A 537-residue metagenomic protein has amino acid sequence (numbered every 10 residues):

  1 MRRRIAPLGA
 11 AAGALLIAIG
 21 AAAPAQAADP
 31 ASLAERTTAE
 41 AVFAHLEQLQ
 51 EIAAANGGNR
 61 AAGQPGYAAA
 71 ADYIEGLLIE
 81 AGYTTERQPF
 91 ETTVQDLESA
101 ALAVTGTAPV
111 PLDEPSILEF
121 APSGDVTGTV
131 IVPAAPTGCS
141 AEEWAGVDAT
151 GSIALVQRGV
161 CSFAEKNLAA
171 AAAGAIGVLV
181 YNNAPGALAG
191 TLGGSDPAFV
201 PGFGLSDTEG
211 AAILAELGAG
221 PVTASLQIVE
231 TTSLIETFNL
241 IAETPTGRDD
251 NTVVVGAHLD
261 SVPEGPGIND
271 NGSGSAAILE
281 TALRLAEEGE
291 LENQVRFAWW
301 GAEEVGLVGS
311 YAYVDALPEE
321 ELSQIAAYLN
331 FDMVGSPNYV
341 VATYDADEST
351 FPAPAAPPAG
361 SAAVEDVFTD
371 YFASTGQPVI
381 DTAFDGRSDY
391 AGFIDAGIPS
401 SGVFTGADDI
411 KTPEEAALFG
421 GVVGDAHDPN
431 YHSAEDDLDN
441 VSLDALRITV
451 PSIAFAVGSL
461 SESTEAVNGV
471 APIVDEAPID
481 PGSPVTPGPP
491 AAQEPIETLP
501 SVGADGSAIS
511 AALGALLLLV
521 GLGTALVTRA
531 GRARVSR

Functional and structural regions predicted by a protein language model:
E35, E47, E51-T150: Noncatalytic luminal/extracellular "stalk/propeptide" segments of secretory-pathway proteins
Q64, V110-S206, P266, V379: Extracellular/luminal Protease-associated
I117-C139, G194-I268, E280-L283, E287 (+1 more regions): Soluble metallo-hydrolase cores and metallopeptidase-like ectodomains found primarily in the secretory/periplasmic
S195-A198, R284-V308, F331, A466-N468: Short helix-loop-beta-strand segments that form the rim/entrance of peptidase-like active sites
E290, W300-K411: Metal-dependent peptidase/peptidase-like ectodomains
I410-P478: His/Asp/Glu-rich mid-to-C-terminal helical/loop segments that flank catalytic regions of hydrolases
A466-D505: C-terminal low-complexity, Ser/Thr- and acidic/Pro-rich disordered "stalk" regions positioned immediately N-terminal
G514-R537: C-terminal membrane-anchoring or membrane-association module
